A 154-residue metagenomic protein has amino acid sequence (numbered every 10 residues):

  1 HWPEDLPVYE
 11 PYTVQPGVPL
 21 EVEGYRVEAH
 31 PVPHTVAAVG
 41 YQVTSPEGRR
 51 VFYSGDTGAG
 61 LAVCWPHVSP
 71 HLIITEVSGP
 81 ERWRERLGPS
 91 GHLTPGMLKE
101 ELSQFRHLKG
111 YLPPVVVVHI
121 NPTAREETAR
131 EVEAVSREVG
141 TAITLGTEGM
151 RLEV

Functional and structural regions predicted by a protein language model:
H1, V14-V18, V132-E133: Intrinsically disordered, low-complexity boundary segments flanking structured domains
H1-V8: Active-site HxH/HxHxD metal-binding segment of metal-dependent hydrolases
L6, V22-G24, P46, G110 (+1 more regions): Short, well-ordered coil/turn elements that cap or connect secondary structure elements
E10-W65, M150-V154: Core dinuclear metal-dependent hydrolase active-site scaffold
A59-G149: Cap/insert and terminal regions of metallo-dependent hydrolase folds
